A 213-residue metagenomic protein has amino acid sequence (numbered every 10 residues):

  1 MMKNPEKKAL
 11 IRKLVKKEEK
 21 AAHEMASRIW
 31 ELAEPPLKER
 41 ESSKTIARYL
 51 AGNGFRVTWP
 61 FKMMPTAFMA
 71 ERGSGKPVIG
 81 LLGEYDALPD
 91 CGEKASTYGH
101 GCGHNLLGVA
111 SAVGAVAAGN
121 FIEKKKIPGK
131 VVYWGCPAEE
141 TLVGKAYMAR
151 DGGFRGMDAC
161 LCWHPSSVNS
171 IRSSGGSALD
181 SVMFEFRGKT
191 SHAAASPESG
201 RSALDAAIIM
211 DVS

Functional and structural regions predicted by a protein language model:
N4-G101, N105-G129: Acidic/His- and Gly-rich active-site-bordering loop/insert found across diverse amide/peptide-bond hydrolases
T66-A67, L88-G101, N105-L106, F121-S213: Histidine/acidic-residue-rich, glycine-tolerant segments that coordinate divalent metal ions
